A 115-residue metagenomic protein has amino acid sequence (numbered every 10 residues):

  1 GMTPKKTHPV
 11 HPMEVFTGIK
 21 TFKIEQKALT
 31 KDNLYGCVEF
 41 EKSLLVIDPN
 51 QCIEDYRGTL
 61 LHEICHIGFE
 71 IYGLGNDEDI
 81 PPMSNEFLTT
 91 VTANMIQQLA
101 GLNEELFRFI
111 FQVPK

Functional and structural regions predicted by a protein language model:
G1-M2, H62: Generic N-terminal leader/presequence segments
M2-D55, I71-K115: Metalloprotease/metallohydrolase-associated module, dominated by Zn2+-dependent proteases
G58-E70: Active-site recognition of the HExxH zinc-binding catalytic motif
